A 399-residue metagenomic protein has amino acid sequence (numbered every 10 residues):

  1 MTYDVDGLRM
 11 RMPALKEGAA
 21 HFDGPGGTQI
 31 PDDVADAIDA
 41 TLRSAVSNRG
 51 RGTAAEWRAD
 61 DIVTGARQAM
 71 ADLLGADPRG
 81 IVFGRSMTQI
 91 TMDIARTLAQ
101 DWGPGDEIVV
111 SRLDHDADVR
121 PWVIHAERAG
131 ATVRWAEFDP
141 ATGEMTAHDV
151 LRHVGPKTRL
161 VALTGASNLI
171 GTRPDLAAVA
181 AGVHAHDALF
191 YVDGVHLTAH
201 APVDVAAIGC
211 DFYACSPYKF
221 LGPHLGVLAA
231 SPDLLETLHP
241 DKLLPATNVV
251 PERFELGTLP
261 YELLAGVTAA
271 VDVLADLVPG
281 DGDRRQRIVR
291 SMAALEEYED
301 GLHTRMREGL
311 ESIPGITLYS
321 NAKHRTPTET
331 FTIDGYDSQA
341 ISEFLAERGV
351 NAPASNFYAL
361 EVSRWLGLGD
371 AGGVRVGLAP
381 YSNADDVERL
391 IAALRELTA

Functional and structural regions predicted by a protein language model:
M1-A399: Pyridoxal 5′-phosphate
